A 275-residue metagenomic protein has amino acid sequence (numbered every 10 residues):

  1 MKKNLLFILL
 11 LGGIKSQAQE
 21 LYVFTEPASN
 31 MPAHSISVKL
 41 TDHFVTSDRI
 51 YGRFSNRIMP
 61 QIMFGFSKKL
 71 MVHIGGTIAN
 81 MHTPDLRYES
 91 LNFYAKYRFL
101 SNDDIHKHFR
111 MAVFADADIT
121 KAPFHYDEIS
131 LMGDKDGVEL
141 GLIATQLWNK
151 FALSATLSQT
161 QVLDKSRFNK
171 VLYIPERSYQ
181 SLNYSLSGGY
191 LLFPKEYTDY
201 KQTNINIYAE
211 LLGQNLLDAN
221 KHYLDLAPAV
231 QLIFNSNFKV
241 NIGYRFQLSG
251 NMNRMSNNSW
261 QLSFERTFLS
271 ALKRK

Functional and structural regions predicted by a protein language model:
M1-Y22: Bacterial Sec-dependent N-terminal signal peptides
A18-A155, Q159-D164, P175-Q231, N235-K275: Transmembrane beta-barrel domains of Gram-negative outer membranes and organellar outer membranes
R167-N169: Covalent nucleotidyltransferase core used to form phosphodiester bonds in nucleic acids
